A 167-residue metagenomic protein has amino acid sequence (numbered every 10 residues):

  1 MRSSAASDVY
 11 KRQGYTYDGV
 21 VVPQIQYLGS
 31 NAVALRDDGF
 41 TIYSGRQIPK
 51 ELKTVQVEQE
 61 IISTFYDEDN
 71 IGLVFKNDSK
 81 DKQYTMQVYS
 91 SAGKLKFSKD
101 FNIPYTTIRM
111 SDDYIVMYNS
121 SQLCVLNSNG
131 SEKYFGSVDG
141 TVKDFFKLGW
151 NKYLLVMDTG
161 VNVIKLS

Functional and structural regions predicted by a protein language model:
M1-A6, Y10: Single conserved hydrophobic/aromatic residue that forms the stacking wall/gate of nucleotide- or nucleobase-binding
S4, D38-S44, K80-Q87, L123-V125 (+1 more regions): Structural motif
D8, G45-I48, S90-A92, N127-G130 (+1 more regions): Short loop/turn segments that connect beta-strands within beta-propeller blades
K11-Y17, P49-V55, G93-K99, S131-G136: A short beta-strand motif characteristic of beta-propeller blades
D18-S30, V57-E68, F101-D112, G140-W150: Repeated scaffold domains used in trafficking and secretory/extracellular systems, primarily beta-propellers
L35, V74-K76, Y118, L155-D158: Residue-level marker for isolated small/hydroxyl-bearing positions within beta-strands of beta-sheet-rich domains
V142-S167: Blade-level signature of beta-propeller repeat domains, shared across WD40, Kelch, NHL, RCC1 and BNR/Asp-box propellers
